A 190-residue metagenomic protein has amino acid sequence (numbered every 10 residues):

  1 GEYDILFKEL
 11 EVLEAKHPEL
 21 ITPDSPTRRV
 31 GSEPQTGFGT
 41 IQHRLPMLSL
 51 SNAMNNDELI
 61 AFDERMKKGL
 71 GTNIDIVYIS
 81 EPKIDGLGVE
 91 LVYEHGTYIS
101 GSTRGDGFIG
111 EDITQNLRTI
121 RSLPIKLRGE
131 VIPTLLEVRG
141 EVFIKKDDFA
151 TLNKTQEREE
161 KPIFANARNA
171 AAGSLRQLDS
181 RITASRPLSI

Functional and structural regions predicted by a protein language model:
G1-I190: RNA/tRNA-interacting regions in translation and RNA-turnover enzymes
